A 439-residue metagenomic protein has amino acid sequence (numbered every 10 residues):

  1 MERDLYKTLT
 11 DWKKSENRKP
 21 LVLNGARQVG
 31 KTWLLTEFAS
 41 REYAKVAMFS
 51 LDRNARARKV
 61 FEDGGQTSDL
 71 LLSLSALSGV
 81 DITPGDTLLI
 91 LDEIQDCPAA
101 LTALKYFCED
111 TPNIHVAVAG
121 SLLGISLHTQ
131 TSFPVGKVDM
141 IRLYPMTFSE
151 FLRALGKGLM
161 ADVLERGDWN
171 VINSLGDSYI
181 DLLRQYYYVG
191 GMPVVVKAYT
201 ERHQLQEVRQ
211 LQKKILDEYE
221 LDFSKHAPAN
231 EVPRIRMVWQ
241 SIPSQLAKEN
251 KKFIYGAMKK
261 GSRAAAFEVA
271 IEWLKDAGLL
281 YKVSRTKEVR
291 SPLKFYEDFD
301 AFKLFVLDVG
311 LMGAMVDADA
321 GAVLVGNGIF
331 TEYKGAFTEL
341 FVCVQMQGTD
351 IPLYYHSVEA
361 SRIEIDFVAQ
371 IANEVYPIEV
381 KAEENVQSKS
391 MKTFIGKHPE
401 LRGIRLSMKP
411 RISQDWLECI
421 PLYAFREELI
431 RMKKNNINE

Functional and structural regions predicted by a protein language model:
M1-E16: Pre-Walker A adenine-sensing motif
L23: Hydrophobic anchor at the beta1->P-loop junction of P-loop NTPases
K31: Conserved lysine of the Walker
L34, F38: Hydrophobic positions on the alpha1 helix immediately C-terminal to the Walker A/P-loop
R53-P84: Short glycine-rich substrate-engagement loop in P-loop NTPases that contacts/grips substrate
I90, H115-S121, R142: Structural recognition of the conserved hydrophobic beta-strand(s) that form the central parallel beta-sheet of P-loop
L127-A247: Interdomain motor-coupling "hinge/lid" segment immediately C-terminal to the ATP-binding subdomain of NTP-driven enzymes
K197-E364, A369-Q370: Accessory nucleic acid-recognition modules appended to NTPase machines
